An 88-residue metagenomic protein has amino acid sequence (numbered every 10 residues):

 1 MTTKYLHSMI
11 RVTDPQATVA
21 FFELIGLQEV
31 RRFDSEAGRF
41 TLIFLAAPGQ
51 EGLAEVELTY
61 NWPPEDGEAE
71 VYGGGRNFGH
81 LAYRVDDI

Functional and structural regions predicted by a protein language model:
M1-Y5, Q28-Y83: Vicinal oxygen chelate
M9, G26: Conserved functional loop/turn residues at catalytic and ligand-binding sites
V12-Q16: Short acidic-aromatic low-complexity motifs
T18-E23, L45: Conserved active-site tyrosine of GNAT-family acetyltransferases
R84-I88: Short, intrinsically disordered, charge-balanced linker/junction segments flanking boundaries in proteins
